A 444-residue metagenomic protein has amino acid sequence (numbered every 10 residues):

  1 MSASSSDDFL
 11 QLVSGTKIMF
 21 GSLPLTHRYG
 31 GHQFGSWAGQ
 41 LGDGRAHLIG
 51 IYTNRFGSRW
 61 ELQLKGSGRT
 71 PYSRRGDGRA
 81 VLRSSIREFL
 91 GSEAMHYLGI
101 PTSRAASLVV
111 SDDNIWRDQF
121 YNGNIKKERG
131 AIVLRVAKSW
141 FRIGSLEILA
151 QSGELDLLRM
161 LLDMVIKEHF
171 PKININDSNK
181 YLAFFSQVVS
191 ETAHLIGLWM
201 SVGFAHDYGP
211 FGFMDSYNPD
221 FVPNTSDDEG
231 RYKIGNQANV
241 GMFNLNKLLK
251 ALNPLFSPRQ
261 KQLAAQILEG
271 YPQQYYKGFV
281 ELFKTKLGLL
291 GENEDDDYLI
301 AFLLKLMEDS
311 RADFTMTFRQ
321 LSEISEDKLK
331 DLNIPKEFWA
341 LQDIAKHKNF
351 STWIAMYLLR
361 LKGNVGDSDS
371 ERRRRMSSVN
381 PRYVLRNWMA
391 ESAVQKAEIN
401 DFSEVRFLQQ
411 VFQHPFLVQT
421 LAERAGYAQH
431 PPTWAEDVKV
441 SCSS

Functional and structural regions predicted by a protein language model:
M1-G30, F34, D228-S444: Regulatory N- and C-terminal appendages and interdomain linkers associated with kinase/kinase-like NTP transferase
S2-N176, Y232-K233, G241-L245, L252 (+5 more regions): Conserved ATP-binding subdomain of kinase catalytic cores across diverse folds
A46-I49, M200-Y208, D343-H347, N364-S368: Short, mixed-charge, low-aromatic patches
G68, G78, M214-F221, G363 (+1 more regions): N-proximal short alpha-helices
D77-G78, D207, D313, D401: Acidic side chains
S84-S85, I115-D118, N122-I196, V202-K305: ATP-dependent phospho-/nucleotidyl transfer catalytic cores
